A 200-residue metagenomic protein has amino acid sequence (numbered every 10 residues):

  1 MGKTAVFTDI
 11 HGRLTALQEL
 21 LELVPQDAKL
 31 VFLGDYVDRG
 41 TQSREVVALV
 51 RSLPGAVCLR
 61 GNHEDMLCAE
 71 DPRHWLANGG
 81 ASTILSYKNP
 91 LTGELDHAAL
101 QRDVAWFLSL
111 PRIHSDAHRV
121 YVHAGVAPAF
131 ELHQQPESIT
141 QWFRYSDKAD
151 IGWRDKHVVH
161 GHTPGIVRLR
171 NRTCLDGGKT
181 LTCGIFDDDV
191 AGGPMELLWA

Functional and structural regions predicted by a protein language model:
M1-A48: N-terminal active-site segment of His-dependent metallophosphoesterases
M1-A5, H114-V120: Beta-strand-turn-beta hairpins that frame and shape the catalytic cleft of phosphate-ester-processing enzymes
V6, L30-F32, C58-L59, V120 (+2 more regions): Residue-level marker for buried hydrophobic side chains located in beta-strands that build the well-ordered beta-sheet
D9, D35, V50, G61-N62 (+5 more regions): Divalent metal-coordination and catalytic microenvironments
H11-A16, D38-T41, D65-C68, H114 (+3 more regions): Active-site environment of divalent metal-dependent phosphoester hydrolases
T41-A117, Q141-A149: Active-site neighborhood of divalent metal-dependent phosphoester bond hydrolases
V50, G165-R172: Short loop/helix-cap segments at secondary-structure boundaries that form the rim of catalytic
T173-A200: Binuclear metal-dependent phosphoesterase catalytic core
